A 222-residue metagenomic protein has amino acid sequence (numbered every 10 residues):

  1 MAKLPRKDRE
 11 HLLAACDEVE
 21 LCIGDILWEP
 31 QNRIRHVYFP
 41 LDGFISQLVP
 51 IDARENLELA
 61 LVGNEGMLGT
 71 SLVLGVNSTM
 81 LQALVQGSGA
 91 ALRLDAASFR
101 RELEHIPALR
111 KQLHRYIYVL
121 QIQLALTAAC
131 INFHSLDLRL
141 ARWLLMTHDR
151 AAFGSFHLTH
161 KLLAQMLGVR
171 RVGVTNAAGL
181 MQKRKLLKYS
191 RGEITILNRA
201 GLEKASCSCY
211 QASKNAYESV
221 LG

Functional and structural regions predicted by a protein language model:
A2-Y38, D42: Regulatory nucleotide-sensing modules
L4, P40, V62-G63, Q86 (+3 more regions): A conserved hydrophobic position in a structured secondary element of the catalytic/binding core that shapes
K7, D42, G66, A97-S98 (+2 more regions): Alpha-helix/helix-capping structural signal
L12, L48, T70-S71, R101-E102 (+1 more regions): Residues that scaffold the ATP/ADP-binding catalytic core of kinase and kinase-like folds
D25-G87: Cyclic nucleotide-binding regulatory domains
A60-Y118, I122, L126: Cyclic-nucleotide recognition modules
Q86-S88, L103-V169: Polybasic "coupling" helices that flank or enter modular domains
L145-G222: Phosphate-/nucleic-acid-contacting segments
